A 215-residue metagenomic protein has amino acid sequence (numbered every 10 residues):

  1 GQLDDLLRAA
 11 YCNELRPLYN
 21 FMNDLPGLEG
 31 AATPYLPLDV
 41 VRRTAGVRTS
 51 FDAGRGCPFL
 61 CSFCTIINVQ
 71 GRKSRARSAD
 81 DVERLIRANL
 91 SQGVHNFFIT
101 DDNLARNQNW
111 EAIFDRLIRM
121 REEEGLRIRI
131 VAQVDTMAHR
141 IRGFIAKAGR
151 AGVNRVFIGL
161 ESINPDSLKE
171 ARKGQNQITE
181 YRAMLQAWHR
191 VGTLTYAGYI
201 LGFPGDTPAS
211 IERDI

Functional and structural regions predicted by a protein language model:
G1-E29: Glycine-rich beta-alpha loop elements in corrinoid/cobalamin-binding modules across cobalamin-dependent enzymes
L3-D4, A79, E83, I215: Short, amphipathic alpha-helical "lid/cap" segments that border enzyme active or binding sites
D5-L7, W110-E111, L168-A171, P208-I211: Short secondary-structure transition/capping segments
Y11-N13, R116, G174-N176, D214-I215: Short, hinge-like loop/turn segments at secondary-structure boundaries
N20, E29, P37-V40, T207: A generic alpha-helix propensity feature with a strong bias for hydrophobic helices
T33-Y196, L201-F203: Radical SAM [4Fe-4S] cluster-binding motif and immediate context
G143-I145, G205-I215: Catalytic cores of alpha/beta
